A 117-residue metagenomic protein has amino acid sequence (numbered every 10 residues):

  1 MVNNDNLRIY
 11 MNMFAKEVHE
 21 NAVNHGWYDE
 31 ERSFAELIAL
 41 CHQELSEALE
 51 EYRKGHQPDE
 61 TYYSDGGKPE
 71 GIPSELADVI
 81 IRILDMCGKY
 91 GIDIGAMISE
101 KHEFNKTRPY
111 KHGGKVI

Functional and structural regions predicted by a protein language model:
M1-I117: Flexible "arm" and connector segments at domain edges
